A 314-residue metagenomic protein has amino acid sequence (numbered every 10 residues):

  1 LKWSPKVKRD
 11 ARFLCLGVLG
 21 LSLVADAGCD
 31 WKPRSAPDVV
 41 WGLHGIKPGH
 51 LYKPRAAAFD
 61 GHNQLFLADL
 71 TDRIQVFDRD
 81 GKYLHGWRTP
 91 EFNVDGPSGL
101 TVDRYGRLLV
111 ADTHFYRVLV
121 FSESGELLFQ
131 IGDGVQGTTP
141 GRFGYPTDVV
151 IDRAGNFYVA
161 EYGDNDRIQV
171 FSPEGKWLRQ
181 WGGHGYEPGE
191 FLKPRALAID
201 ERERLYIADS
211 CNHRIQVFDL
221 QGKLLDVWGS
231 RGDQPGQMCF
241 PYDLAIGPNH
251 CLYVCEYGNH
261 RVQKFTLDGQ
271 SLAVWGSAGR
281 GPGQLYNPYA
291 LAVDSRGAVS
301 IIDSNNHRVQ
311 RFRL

Functional and structural regions predicted by a protein language model:
L1-W3, R34: Short intrinsically disordered, low-complexity coil segments enriched in acidic
W3-C15: Bacterial N-terminal signal peptides that target proteins for export
C15-V24: Bacterial N-terminal signal peptides
G28-L314: Eukaryotic scaffold repeat domains enriched in small/polar residues
